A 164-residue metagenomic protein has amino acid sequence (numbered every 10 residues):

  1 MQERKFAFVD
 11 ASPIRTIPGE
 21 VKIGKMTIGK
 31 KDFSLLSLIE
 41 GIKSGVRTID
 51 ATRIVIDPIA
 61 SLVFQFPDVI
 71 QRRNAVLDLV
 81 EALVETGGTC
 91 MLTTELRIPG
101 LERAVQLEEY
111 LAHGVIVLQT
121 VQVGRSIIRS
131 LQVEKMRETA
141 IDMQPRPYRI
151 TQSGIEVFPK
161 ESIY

Functional and structural regions predicted by a protein language model:
M1-V9: A short helix-to-beta-strand connector/capping loop
K5, D50-R53, E85-T93: Loop/turn-to-beta-strand initiation segments
D10-G24, K31-D32, I49, V121-Y164: Conserved P-loop NTPase
R15-V84: Phosphate-binding/switch loop-helix module in NTP-utilizing enzymes
D57, A112, V133: Conserved RecA-like P-loop NTPase ATPase core
L62-F66, L96-R103: Short, solvent-exposed loop/turn segments at secondary-structure junctions
Q106-V117: A short helix-turn-beta junction within AAA+ P-loop NTPase domains corresponding to the substrate/partner-engaging
